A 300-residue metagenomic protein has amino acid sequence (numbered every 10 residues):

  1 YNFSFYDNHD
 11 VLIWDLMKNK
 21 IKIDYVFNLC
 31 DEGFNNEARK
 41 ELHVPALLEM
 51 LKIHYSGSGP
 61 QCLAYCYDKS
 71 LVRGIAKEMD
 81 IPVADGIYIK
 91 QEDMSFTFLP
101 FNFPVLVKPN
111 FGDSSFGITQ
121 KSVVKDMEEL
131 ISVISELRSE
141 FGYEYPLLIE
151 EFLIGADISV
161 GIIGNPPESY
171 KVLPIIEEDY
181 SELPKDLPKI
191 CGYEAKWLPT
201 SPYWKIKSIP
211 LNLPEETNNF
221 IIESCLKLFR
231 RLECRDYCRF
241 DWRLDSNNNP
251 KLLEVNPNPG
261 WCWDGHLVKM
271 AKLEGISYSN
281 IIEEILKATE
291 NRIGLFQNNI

Functional and structural regions predicted by a protein language model:
Y1-D85: Conserved N-proximal alpha/beta basic substrate-recognition cap immediately N-terminal to, or forming the N-lobe
M17-K20, L63-L148, I154-A156, P166-P167: Active-site nucleotide/adenylate-binding loops and adjacent lid/helix of ATP-dependent enzymes
S95, Y203-E216, R231-Y237, L244-N247 (+1 more regions): Peripheral (often C-terminal) accessory segments that flank ATP-dependent C-N-forming ligase machineries
M127-E216, F220-E223, S246-K251: Phosphate-binding site of ATP-dependent enzymes
E151, V160-I162, F229-C262, A271: Conserved metal-phosphate-binding beta-hairpin within the catalytic cores of diverse ATP-dependent phosphoryl-transfer
P184-K185, C262-M270: A short, polar/charged loop-to-alpha-helix boundary motif
L267-S279: Short, flexible active-site recognition loops that position polar ligands and cofactors
